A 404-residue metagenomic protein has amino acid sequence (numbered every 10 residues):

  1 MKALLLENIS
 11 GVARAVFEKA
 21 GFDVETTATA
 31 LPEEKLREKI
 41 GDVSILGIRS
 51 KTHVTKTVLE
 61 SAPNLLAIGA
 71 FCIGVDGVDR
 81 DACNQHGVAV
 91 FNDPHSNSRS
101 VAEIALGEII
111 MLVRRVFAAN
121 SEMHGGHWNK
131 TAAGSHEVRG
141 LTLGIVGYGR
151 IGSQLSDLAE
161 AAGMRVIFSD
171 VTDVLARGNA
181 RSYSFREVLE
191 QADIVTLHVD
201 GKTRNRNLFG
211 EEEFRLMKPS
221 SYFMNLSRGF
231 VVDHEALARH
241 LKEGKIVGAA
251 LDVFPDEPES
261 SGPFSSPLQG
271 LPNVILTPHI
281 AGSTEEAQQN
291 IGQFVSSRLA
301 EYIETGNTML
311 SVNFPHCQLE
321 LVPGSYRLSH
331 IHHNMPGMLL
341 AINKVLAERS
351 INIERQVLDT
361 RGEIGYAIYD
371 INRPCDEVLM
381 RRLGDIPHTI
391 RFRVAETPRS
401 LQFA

Functional and structural regions predicted by a protein language model:
M1, G11, T131-P219, E235: Rossmann-like dinucleotide/phosphate-binding beta-alpha-beta segment
M1-F91, V188-E190, G210-L216, R349 (+4 more regions): An N-terminal-biased, well-structured beta-alpha scaffold segment characteristic of Rossmann-like dinucleotide-binding
S44-I45, A67, I194, Y222 (+2 more regions): Short, Asp-centered acidic motifs that coordinate Mg2+ and/or phosphate in catalytic or ligand-binding sites
K51, D193, H198-G201, S227-R228 (+2 more regions): Short glycine-/small-residue-rich Rossmann-like dinucleotide-binding loops
H86-T142, Q154-A161, N307-S311: Phosphate-binding beta-alpha-beta segment of Rossmann-like dinucleotide-binding domains, i.e., the NAD(P)
V90-F91, E211, R215, S220-Y222 (+3 more regions): Rossmann-like dinucleotide-binding domain for NAD(H)/NADP(H)
S261, A281-A404: NAD(P)-dependent dehydrogenase/reductase Rossmann-like domain
